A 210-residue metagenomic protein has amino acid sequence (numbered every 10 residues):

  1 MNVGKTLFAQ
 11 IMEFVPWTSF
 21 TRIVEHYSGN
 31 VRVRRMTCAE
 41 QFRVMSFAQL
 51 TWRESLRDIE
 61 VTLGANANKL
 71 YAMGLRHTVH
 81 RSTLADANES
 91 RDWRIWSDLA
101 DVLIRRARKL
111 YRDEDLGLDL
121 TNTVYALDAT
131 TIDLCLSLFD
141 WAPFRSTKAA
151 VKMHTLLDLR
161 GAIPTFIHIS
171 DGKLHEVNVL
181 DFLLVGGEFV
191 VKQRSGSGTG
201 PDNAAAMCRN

Functional and structural regions predicted by a protein language model:
M1-V124, D133: Gly/serine-rich nucleotide phosphate-binding loop at the start of the catalytic core of nucleotide/ADP-ribose-handling
V61-L63, W141-P143, A206-M207: Short, solvent-exposed amphipathic alpha-helical segments in soluble enzyme and RNA/protein-processing domains
H80, D128, A162, S197-N203: Residue-level detector of functionally special positions within alpha-helical transmembrane segments of multi-pass
A100, R105, I169-N210: An internal, acidic/charged active-site-proximal segment that coordinates divalent cations and/or engages
L110-V190: Polybasic low-complexity intrinsically disordered regions
